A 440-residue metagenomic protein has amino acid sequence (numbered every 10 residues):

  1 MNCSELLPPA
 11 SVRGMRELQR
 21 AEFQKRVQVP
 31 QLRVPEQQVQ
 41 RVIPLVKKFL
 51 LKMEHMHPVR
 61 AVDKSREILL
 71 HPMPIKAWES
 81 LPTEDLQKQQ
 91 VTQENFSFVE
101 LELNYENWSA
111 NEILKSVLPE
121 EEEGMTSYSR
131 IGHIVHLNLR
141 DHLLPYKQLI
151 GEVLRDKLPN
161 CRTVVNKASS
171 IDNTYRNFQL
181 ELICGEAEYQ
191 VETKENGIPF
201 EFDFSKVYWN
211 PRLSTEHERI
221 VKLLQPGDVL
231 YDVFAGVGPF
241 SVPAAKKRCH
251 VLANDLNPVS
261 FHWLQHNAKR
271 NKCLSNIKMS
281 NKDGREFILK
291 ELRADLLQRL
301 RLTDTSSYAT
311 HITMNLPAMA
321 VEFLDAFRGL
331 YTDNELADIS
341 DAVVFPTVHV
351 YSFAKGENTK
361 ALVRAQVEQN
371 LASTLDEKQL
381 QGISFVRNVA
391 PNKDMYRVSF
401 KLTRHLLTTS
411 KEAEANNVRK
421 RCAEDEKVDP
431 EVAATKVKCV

Functional and structural regions predicted by a protein language model:
M1-V440: SAM-dependent transferase fold signal centered on methyltransferase-like domains, encompassing both Class I
